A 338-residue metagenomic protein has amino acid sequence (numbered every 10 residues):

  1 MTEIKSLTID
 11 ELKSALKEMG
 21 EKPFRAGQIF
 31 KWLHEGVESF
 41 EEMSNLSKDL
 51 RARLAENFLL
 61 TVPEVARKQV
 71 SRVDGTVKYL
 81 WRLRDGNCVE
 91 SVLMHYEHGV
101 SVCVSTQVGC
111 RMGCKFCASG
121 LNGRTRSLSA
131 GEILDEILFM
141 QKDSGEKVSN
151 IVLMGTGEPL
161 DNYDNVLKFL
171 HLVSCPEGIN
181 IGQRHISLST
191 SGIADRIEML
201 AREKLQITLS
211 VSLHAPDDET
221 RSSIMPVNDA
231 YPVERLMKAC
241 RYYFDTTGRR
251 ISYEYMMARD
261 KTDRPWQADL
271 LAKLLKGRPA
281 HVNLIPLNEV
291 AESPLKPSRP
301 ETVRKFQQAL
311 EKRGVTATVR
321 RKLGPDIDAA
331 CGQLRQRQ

Functional and structural regions predicted by a protein language model:
M1-N87, R241-R250, Y255-Q338: Auxiliary Fe-S-binding modules of radical SAM enzymes
S71, S105-T106, S119, S189 (+1 more regions): Short linear Ser/Thr-Pro motifs
R72, R84, H95-E97, G192 (+1 more regions): A generic beta-sheet turn/junction motif
C88-L93: A short loop-to-beta-strand scaffold at the N-terminal edge of the catalytic core in hydrolase folds
H95-E132: Canonical Radical SAM [4Fe-4S] cluster-binding loop centered on the CxxxCxxC motif and its immediate flanking residues
L121-N150: Conserved alpha-helical substructure of the radical SAM core
Q141-N150, G155-A317: Conserved AdoMet/S-adenosylmethionine-binding subsite of the radical SAM
